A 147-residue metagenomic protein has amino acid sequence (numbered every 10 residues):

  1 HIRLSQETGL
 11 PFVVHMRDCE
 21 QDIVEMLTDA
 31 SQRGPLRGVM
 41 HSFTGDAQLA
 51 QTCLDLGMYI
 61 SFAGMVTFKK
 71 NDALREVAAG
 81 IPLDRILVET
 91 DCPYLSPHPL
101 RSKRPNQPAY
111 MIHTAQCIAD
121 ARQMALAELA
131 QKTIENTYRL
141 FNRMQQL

Functional and structural regions predicted by a protein language model:
H1-L87, Q146: Catalytic pocket-lining loop regions of alpha/beta-barrel enzymes, especially the amidohydrolase/enolase/GH5 lineages
L4, P108-L147: Mid-to-C-terminal alpha-helical segments outside catalytic/metal-binding sites
Q32-G34, L100-K103, Q123, A127-E128: Short, glycine- and charge-enriched coil/turn segments that flank and shape catalytic ligand pockets
G38, S42-G45, L100-P108: Active-site-adjacent loop and "lid" segments of alpha/beta metabolic enzymes
T44, T67, T90, T114 (+2 more regions): Ser/Thr-centric signal marking residues that sit in or immediately flank functional binding/regulatory motifs
I60, Y94, R139: Active-site micro-motifs of SAM-dependent methyltransferase domains
T67-K69, K103, I112: Flexible, gly/pro- and Lys/Arg-enriched active-site loops
D84-K103, L129: Short acidic/histidine-rich active-site segments
